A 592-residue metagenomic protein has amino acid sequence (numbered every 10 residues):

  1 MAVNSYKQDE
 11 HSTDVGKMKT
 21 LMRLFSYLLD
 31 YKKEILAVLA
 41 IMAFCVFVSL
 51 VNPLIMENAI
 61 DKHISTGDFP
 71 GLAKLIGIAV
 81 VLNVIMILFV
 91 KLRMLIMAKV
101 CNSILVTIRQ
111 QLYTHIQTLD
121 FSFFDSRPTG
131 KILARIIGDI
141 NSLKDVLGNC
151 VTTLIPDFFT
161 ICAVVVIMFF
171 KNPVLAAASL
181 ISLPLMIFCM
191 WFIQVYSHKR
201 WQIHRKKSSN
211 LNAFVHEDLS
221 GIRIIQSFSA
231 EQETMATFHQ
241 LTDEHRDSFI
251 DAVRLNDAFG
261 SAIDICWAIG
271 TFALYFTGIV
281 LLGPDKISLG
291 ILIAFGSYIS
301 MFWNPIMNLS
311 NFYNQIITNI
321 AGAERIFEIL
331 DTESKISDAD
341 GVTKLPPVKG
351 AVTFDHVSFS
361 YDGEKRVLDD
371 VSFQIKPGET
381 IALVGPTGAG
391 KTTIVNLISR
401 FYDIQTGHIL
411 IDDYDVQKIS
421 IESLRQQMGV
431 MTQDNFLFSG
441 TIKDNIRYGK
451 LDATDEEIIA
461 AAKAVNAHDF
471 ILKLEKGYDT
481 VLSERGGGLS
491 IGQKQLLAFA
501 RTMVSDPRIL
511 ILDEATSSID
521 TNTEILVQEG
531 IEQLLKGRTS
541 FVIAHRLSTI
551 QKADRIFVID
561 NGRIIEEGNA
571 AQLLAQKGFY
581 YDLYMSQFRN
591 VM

Functional and structural regions predicted by a protein language model:
M1-S49, I64-L75, R93-M97, C101 (+9 more regions): Membrane-integrated ABC transporters
T20, L28, M97-C101, H115-C162 (+1 more regions): Juxtamembrane loop-to-helix connectors within ABC transporter transmembrane domains
M22-F25, K33-L54, N58, L75 (+7 more regions): Alpha-helical segments in transporter systems
D30, E34-F47, L75-L82, M86-L88 (+4 more regions): Transmembrane helices of ABC transporter permease
S65-K74, I167-I181, D251, L255-E324 (+1 more regions): Helix-loop-helix
F121-S122, G138-L147, V151, I155 (+6 more regions): An intracellular "coupling" helix at the cytosolic face of ABC transporter transmembrane type-1 domains
D338-A339, L345-M592: ABC-type nucleotide-binding domain
